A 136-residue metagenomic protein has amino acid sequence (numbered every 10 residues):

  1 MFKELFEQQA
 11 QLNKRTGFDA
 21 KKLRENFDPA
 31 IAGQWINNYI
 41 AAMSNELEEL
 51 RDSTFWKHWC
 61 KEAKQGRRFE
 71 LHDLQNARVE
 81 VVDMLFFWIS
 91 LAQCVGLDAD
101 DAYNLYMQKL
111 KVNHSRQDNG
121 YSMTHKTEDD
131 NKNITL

Functional and structural regions predicted by a protein language model:
M1-L136: Flexible "arm" and connector segments at domain edges
